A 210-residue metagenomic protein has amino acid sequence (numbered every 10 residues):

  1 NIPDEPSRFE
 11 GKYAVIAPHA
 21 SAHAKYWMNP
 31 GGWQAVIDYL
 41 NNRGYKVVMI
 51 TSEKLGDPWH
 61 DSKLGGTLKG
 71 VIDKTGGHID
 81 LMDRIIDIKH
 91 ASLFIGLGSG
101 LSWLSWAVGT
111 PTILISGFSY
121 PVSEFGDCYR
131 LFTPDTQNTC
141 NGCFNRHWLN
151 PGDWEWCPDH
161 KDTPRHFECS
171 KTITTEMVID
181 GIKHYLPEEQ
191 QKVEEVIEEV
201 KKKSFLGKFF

Functional and structural regions predicted by a protein language model:
N1-K25, E189-K192: Mid-sequence helix-capping/hinge segment at a functional interface
P3-S7, P58-D61, D83-I85, C140-F144: Short, solvent-exposed polar/charged micro-motifs at secondary-structure junctions
A17, L97, R146: Conserved residues at the C-terminal ends of beta-strands
P30-S123: Donor-binding and catalytic core of enzymes assembling or modifying cell-surface/extracellular glycoconjugates
T67, K74, W106-V200: Nucleotide-sugar donor-binding patch of glycosyltransferase catalytic domains
K202-F210: Long, low-complexity, intrinsically disordered segments
